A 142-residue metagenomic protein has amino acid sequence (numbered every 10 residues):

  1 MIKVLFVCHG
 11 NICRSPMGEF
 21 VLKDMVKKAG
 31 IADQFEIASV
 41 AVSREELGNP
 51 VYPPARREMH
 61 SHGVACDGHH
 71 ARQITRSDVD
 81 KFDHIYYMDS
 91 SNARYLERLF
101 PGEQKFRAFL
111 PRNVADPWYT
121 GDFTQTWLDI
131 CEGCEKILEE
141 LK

Functional and structural regions predicted by a protein language model:
M1-D78, E139-K142: Conserved active-site segments centered on acidic
K81: Cofactor-cradling patches in redox/metallo enzymes
H84, M88-K142: Phosphate-binding/catalytic loops
